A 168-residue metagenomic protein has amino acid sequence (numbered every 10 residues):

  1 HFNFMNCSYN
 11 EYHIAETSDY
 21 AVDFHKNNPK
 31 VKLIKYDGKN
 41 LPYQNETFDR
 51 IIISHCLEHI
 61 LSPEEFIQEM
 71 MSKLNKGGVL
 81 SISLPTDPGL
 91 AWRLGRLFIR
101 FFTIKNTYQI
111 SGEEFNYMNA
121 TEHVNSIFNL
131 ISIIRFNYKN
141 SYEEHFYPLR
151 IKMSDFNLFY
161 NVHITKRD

Functional and structural regions predicted by a protein language model:
H1-L90, Y160-R167: Conserved SAM-binding loop
L61-N75, V79-R167: S-adenosyl-L-methionine-dependent methyltransferase catalytic module, highlighting the catalytic core
